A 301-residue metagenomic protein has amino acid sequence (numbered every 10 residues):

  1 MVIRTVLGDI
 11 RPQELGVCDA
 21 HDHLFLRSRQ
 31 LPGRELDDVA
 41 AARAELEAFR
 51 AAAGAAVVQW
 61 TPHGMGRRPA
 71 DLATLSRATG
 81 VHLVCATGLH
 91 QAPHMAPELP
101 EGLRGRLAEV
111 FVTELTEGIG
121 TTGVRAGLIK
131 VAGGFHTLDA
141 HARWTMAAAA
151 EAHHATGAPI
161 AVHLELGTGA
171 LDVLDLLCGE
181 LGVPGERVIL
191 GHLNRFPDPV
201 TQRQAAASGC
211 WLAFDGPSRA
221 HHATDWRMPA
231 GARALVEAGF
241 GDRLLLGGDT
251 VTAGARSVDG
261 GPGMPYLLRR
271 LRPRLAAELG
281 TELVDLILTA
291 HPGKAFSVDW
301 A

Functional and structural regions predicted by a protein language model:
M1-G8, P265-A301: Mid-to-C-terminal alpha-helical segments outside catalytic/metal-binding sites
L15-A20, F25, G33-H82, G105-V124: Alpha-helical scaffold segments that flank or form the walls of functional sites
H21, V57, L89, H153 (+4 more regions): Divalent metal-coordination and catalytic microenvironments
H23-F25, P62-H63, G88-A92, A132-G134 (+4 more regions): Active-site beta-loop-alpha junctions enriched in small/polar residues
S28-P32, P69, A170-L176, D198-A206 (+3 more regions): Histidine/acidic-residue-rich catalytic or RNA/ligand-binding cores of hydrolases and nuclease-related proteins
T74-R77, H82-P159, W211, G216-H221: Active-site gating/metal-coordination segments in enzymes
A150, H154-E237, R243-L244: Catalytic pocket-lining loop regions of alpha/beta-barrel enzymes, especially the amidohydrolase/enolase/GH5 lineages
D215-P217, F240-G261: Short acidic/histidine-rich active-site segments
